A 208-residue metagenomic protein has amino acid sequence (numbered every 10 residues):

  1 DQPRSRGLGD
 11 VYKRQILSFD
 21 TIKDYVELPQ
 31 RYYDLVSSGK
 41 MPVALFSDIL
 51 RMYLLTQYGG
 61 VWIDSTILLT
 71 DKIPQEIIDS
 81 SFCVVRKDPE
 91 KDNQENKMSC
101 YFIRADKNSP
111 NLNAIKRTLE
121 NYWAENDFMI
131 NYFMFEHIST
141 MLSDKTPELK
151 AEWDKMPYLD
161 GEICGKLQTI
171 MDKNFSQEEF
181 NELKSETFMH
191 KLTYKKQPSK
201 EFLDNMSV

Functional and structural regions predicted by a protein language model:
D1-Y12: Single conserved hydrophobic/aromatic residue that forms the stacking wall/gate of nucleotide- or nucleobase-binding
D10-L17, D144-K150: Structural alpha-beta junctions
I16-I49: Active-site-proximal specificity loops/subdomain of glycosyltransferases
T21-D24, I67-T70, N108-P110: Short, solvent-exposed loop/turn segments at secondary-structure junctions
V43-K97: GT-A fold catalytic core of metal-dependent nucleotide-sugar glycosyltransferases, centered on the diacidic
I77-F133: Conserved catalytic core of nucleotide-sugar-dependent glycosyltransferases
N111-Y194: Catalytic core and acceptor-binding pocket of nucleotide-sugar-dependent glycosyltransferases
S199-V208: Long, low-complexity C-terminal extensions of enzymes
